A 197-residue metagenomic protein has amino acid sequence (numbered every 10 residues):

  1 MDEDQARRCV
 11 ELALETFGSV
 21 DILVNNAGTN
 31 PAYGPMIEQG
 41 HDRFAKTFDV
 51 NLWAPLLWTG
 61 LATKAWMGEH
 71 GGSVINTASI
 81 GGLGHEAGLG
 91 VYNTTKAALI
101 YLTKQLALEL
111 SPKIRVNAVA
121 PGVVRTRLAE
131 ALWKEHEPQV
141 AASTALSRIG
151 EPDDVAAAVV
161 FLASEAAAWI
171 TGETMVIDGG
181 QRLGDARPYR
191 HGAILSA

Functional and structural regions predicted by a protein language model:
N30-Y33, G84, V160, T171-A197: Short C-terminal tail/terminal secondary-structure segment of NAD(P)H-dependent dehydrogenase/reductase domains
G34-M36, G40-A45, A129, V140: Substrate-binding pocket helix/loop in short-chain dehydrogenase/reductase
M36-I37, G84-G90, S147, P152 (+1 more regions): Active-site loop immediately N-terminal to the catalytic Tyr-X3-Lys motif of short-chain dehydrogenase/reductase
T59, T95, T103: Active-site helix of classical SDR
K64, A107-P112, A168: Alpha-helical segment proximal to the catalytic Tyr-Lys
S79: Residue(s) in the substrate-gating loop at a strand-loop-helix junction that position the organic substrate next
A118, P138-I170, I177-G179: C-terminal helical subdomain
